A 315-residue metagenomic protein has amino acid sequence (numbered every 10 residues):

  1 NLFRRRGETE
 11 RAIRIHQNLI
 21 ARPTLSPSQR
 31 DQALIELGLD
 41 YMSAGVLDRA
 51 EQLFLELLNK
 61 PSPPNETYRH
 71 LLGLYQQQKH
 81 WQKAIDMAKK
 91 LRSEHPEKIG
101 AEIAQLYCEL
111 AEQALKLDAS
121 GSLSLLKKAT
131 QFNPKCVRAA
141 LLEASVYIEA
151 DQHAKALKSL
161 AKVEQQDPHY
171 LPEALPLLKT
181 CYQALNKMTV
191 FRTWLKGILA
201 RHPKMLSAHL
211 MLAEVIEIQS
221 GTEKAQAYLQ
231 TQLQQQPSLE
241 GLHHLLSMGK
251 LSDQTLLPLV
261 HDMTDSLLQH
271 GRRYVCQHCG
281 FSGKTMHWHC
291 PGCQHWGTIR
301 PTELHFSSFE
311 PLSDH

Functional and structural regions predicted by a protein language model:
N1, S28-Q32, N65-E66, G100-Q105 (+4 more regions): Start-of-helix register in tetratricopeptide repeats
L2, D40, G73-L74, L106 (+5 more regions): Residue-level signature for tetratricopeptide repeat
R6, A44, Q78, K116-L117 (+3 more regions): Structural motif corresponding to the intra-repeat A-B loop/turn of tetratricopeptide repeats
T9, L47, W81, A119-S120 (+3 more regions): TPR-repeat structural position
T24, S28, S62, P96 (+4 more regions): Short coil turns that delineate tetratricopeptide repeat
L37, L71, I103, E109-L110 (+6 more regions): Structural register within alpha-helical repeat arrays
